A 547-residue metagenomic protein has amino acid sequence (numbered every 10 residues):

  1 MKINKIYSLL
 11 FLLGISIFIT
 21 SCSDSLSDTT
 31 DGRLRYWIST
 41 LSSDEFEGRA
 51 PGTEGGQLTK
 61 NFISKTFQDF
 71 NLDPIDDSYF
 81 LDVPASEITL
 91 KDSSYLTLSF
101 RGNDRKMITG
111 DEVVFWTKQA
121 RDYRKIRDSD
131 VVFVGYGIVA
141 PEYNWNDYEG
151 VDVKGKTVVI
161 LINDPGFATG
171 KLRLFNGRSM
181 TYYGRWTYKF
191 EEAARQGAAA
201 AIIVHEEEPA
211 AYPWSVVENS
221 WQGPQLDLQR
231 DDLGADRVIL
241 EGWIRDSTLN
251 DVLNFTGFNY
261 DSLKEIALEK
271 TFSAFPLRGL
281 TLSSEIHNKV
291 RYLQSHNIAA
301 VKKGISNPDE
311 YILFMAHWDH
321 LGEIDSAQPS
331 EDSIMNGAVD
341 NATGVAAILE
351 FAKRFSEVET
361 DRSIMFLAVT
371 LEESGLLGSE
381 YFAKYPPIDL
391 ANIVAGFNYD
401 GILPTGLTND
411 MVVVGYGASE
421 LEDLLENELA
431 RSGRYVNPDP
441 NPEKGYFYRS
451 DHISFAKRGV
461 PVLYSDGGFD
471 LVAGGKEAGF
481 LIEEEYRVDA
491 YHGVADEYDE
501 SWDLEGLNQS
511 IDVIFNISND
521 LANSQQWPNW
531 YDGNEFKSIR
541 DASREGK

Functional and structural regions predicted by a protein language model:
L9-F18: Bacterial N-terminal signal peptides
C22-P74, A85, Y95, D251 (+4 more regions): N-terminal hydrophobic or amphipathic helices/low-complexity stretches enriched in small/hydrophobic/Pro/Gly
E47-L172, P276-R278, S295: Noncatalytic luminal/extracellular "stalk/propeptide" segments of secretory-pathway proteins
S99-R101, V114-G150, D232-G337, K353 (+1 more regions): Soluble metallo-hydrolase cores and metallopeptidase-like ectodomains found primarily in the secretory/periplasmic
M107-D111, R124, E149, G155 (+6 more regions): Metal-dependent peptidase/peptidase-like ectodomains
T109-D232, R237-V238, S333-N336, P440-N441: Extracellular/luminal Protease-associated
G177-R178, Y182-G184, E208-P209, G322-E420 (+2 more regions): Acidic/histidine-rich catalytic neighborhood of metal-dependent amide-processing enzymes
A346, K353, E357, G467 (+1 more regions): His/Asp/Glu-rich mid-to-C-terminal helical/loop segments that flank catalytic regions of hydrolases
